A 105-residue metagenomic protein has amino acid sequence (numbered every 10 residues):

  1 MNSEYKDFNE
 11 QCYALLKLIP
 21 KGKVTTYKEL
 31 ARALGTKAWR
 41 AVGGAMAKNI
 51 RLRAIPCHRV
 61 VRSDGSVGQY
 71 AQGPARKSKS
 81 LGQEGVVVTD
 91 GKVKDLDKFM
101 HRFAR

Functional and structural regions predicted by a protein language model:
M1-R105: Nucleic acid-binding interface residues in structured DNA/RNA-binding domains, emphasizing the DNA-engaging scaffolds
